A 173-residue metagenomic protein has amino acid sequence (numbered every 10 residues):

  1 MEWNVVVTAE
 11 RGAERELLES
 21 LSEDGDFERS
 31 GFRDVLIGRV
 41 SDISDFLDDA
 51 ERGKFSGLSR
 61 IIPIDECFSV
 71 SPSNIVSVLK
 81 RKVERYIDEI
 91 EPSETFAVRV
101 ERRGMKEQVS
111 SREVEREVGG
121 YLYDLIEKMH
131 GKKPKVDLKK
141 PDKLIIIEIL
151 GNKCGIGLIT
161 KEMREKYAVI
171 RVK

Functional and structural regions predicted by a protein language model:
M1-K173: SAM-dependent transferase fold signal centered on methyltransferase-like domains, encompassing both Class I
